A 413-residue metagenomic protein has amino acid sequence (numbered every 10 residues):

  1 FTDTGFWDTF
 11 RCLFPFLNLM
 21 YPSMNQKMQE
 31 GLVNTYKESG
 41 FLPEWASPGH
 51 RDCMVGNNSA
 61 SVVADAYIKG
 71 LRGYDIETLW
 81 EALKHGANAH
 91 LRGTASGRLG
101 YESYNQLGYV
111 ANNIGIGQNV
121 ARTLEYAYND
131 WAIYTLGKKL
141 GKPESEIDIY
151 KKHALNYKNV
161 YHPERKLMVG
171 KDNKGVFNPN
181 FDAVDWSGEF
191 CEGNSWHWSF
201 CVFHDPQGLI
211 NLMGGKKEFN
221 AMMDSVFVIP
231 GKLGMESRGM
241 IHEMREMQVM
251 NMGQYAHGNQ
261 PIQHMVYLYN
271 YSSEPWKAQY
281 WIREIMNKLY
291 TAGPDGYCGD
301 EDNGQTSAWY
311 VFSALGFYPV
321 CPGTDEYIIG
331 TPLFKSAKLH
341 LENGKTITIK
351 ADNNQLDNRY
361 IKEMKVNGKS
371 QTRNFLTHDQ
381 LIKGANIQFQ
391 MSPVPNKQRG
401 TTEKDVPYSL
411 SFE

Functional and structural regions predicted by a protein language model:
F1, F41-E44, G73, E77-N88 (+2 more regions): Acidic/polar, glycine-enriched structural segments that form the non-catalytic walls/loops of the carbohydrate-binding
F1-D3, S39-S59: Aromatic/His-enriched, Gly/Pro-containing loop or helix-boundary segments that lie immediately adjacent to catalytic
F1-Y36, V63: Long, well-ordered hydrophobic secondary-structure segments characteristic of membrane-embedded and membrane-proximal
T2-R11, L19, A60, G70-L155 (+4 more regions): Active-site core of glycosidic bond-cleaving carbohydrate-active enzymes
R11-F14, A46-H50, D65, I347-K350 (+1 more regions): Short alpha-helical segments and helix-capping/turn motifs at coil-helix boundaries
P22-A46, G231-S237, E243: Active-site-surrounding "flap" and adjacent substrate/cofactor-binding loops of secreted or lumenal enzymes, prototyped
Y67-D75, V366-K369: C-terminal domain-closing interface element
T291, C321-T324, I328-E413: Beta-rich accessory regions
